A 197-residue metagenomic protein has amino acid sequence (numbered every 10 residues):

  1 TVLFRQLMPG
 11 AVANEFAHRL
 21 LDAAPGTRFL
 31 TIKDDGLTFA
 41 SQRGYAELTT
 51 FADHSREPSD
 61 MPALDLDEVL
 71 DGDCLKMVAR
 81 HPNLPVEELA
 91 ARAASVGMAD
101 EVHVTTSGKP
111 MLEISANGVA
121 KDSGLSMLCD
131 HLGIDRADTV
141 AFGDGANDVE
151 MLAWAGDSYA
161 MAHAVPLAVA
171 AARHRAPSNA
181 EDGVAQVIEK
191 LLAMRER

Functional and structural regions predicted by a protein language model:
T1, D71-D73, S107-G108, A153 (+1 more regions): Short glycine-enriched loop/turn motifs at secondary-structure junctions
T1-N14: Glycine/small-residue-rich loop that forms an oxyanion/phosphate-binding "nest" at active or ligand-binding sites
A13-R19, A23-F142, A146: Conserved acidic, metal-coordinating active-site core of Asp-based, Mg2+-dependent phosphoryl-transfer enzymes
E113-R197: Mg2+-dependent phosphoryl-transfer enzymes with acidic/Ser/Thr/Gly-rich catalytic loops
